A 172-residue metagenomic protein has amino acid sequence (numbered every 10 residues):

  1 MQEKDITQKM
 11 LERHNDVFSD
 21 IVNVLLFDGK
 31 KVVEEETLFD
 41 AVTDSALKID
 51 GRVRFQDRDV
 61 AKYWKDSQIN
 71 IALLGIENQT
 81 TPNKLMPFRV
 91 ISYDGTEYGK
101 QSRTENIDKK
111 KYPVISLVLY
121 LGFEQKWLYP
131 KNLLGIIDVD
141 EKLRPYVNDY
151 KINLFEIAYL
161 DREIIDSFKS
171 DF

Functional and structural regions predicted by a protein language model:
M1-F172: Conserved single-residue anchors adjacent to enzymatic active/cofactor-binding motifs
